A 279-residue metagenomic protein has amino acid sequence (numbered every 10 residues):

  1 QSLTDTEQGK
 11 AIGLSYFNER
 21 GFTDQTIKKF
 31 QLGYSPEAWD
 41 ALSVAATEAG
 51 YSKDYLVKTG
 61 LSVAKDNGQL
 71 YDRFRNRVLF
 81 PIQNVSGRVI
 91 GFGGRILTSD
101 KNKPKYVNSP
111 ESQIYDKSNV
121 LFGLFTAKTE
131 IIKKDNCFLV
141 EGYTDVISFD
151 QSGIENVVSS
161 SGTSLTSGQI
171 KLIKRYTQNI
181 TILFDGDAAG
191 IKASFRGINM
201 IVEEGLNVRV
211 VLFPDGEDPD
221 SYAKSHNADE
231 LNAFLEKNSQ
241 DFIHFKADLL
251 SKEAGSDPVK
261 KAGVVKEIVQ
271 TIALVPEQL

Functional and structural regions predicted by a protein language model:
Q1, P36-Y176, I180, A193-S194: Phosphate-handling DNA/RNA-contact segment within nucleic-acid enzymes
Q1-Q8: Conserved active-site segments centered on acidic
G21-D24, N102-V107, Q151-I154, K174-Q178 (+3 more regions): Short acidic (Asp/Glu) and glycine-rich catalytic loops that position anionic groups and cofactors
I27-P36, L279: Terminal amphipathic helices with adjacent charged low-complexity linkers/tails
T144, L165, D185-S194, L212 (+1 more regions): Acidic, metal-coordinating catalytic cores used for nucleic-acid/nucleotide bond scission and strand-transfer chemistry
I180, A188-V208, L212: Phosphate/diphosphate-binding loops
N207-L279: C-terminal or mid-to-C-terminal helical accessory/interaction module adjacent to the motor/catalytic core
